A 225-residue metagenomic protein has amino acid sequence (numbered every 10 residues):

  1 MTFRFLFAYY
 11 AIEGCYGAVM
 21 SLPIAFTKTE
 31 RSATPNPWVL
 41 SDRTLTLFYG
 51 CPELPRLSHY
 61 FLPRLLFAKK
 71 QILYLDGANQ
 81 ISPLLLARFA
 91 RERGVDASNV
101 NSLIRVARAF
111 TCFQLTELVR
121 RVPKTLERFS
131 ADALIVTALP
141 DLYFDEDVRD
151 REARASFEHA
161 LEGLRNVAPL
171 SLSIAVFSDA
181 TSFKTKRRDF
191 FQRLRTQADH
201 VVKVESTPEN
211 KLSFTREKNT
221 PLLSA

Functional and structural regions predicted by a protein language model:
L6-R91: The Walker A/P-loop phosphate-binding site
D42-T44, K69, N101, A131 (+2 more regions): Short, well-ordered alpha-helix to beta-strand connector turns
L45-L47, I72-Y74, L103-V106, V201-K203: Conserved beta-strand scaffold positions in the cores of enzyme catalytic domains, especially in NTP/NDP-utilizing
L47, A133-T137, A175: Structural motif
F61-L65, S156-V167: Catalytic-core regions built around general acid/base machinery
G77-E146: Conserved inter-motif catalytic segment of the P-loop NTP-binding fold
V148-S156, D189: Alpha-helix N-cap and loop-to-helix initiation/capping positions
R165-A225: Phosphate-binding/switch region of NTP-binding enzymes
